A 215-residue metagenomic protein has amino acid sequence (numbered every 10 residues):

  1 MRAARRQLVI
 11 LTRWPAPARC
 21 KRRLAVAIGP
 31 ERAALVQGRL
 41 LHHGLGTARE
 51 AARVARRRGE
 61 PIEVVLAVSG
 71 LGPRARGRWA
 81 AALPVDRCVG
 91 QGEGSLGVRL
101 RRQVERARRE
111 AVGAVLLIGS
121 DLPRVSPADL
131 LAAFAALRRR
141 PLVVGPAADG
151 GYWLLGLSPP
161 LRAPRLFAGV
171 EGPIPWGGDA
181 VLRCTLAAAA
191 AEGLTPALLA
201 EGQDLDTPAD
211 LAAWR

Functional and structural regions predicted by a protein language model:
M1-L24: N-terminal nucleotide-binding beta1-loop-alpha1 segment
Q37-G59: A short, N-terminal amphipathic alpha-helix
R58-L71: Short beta-strand/loop segment that forms part of the nucleotide-sugar
R74-A114, P175-G178: Short phosphate-binding loop-to-helix
L116-I118: Short aromatic-hydrophobic micro-motifs that form the base-stacking/packing surface for donor nucleotide recognition
V125-G150: Conserved donor-nucleotide/metal-binding helix-loop-beta segment in metal-dependent transferases, i.e., the alpha-helix
D149, S158-L194: Catalytic-core segments of class I nucleotidyltransferases/pyrophosphorylases that form NMP-activated intermediates
A180-R215: Conserved alpha/beta core of the MobA/IspD/sugar-nucleotide pyrophosphorylase nucleotidyltransferase superfamily
